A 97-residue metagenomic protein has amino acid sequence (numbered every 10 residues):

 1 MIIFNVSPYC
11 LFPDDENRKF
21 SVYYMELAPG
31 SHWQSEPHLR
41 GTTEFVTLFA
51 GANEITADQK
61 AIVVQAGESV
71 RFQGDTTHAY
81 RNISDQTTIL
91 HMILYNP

Functional and structural regions predicted by a protein language model:
M1-S35, I93, P97: A short glycine-rich, His/Asp/Glu-containing loop-to-beta-strand
S7, Q65, G74-P97: Ligand-binding loop in jelly-roll beta-barrel domains
R18-K19, G41-T42, T87: Short acidic/glycine-enriched loop/turn segments that link adjacent beta-strands
Y24-L27, H38-I55: Short, conserved beta-strand element in jelly-roll/cupin
H32-Q34, E54, V70, D75-Y80: Histidine-centered metal-chelating micro-motifs
D58-G74: Short acidic-glycine-tyrosine-enriched beta hairpin
